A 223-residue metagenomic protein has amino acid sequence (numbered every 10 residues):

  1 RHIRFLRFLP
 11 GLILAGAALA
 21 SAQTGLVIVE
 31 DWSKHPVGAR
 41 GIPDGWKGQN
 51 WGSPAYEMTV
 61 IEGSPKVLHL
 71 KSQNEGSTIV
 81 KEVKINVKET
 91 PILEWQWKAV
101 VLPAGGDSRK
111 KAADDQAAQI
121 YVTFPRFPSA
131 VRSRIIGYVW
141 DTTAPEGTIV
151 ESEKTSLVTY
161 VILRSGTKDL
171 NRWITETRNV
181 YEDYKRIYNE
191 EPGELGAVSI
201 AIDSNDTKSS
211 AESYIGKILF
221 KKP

Functional and structural regions predicted by a protein language model:
L12-A22: Hydrophobic h-region of N-terminal signal peptides that target proteins for export in Gram-negative bacteria
Q23-N50: Extracellular carbohydrate-recognition regions
W32, V198, K217-F220: Extracellular beta-strand elements of beta-rich domains used for carbohydrate recognition/degradation or cell-matrix
A55-T78: Short carbohydrate-recognition loop motifs
E82-L93, T167-L170: Extracellular/lumenal carbohydrate-interaction signature centered on repeated Trp-anchored short motifs
Q96-L102, P125-F127, Y181: Solvent-exposed strand-to-loop "edge" motifs in beta-rich extracellular domains
A113-V158: Extracellular/luminal beta-rich ligand-recognition and adhesion surfaces characterized by aromatic-Gly/Pro-enriched
D115-I120, S156-G166, L170-S209: Extracellular beta-strand ligand-recognition surfaces/modules
